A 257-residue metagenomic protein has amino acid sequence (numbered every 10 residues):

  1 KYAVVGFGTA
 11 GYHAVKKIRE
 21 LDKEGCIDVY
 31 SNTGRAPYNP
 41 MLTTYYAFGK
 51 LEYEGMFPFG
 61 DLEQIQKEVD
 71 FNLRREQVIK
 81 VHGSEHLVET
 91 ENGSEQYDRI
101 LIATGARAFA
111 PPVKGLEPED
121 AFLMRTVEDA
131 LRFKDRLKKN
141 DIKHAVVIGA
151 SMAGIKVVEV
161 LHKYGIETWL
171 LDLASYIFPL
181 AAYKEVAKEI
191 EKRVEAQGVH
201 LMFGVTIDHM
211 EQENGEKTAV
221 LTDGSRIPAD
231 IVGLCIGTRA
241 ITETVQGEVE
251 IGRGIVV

Functional and structural regions predicted by a protein language model:
K1, R75, K139-H144, G204: Phosphate-coordination loops involved in phosphoryl transfer and adenosine-cofactor binding
K1-D70, V158-A181: Beta1-alpha1 glycine-rich phosphate/pyrophosphate-binding loop at the start of Rossmann-like nucleotide-binding domains
G8-Y12, G34, A106-A108, E128 (+3 more regions): Residue-level detector of alpha-helix initiation sites
R75-H86, F203-G215: A conserved short coil-to-beta-strand element within the FAD-binding core of flavoproteins
T90-R99, T222-I231: Core beta-strand elements of the Rossmann-like FAD/NAD(P) dinucleotide-binding domain in flavoenzyme oxidoreductases
T104-Y164: Glycine-rich dinucleotide-binding loop and its adjacent helix/turn
E117-K138, T218, R226-V257: FAD-site-proximal beta/loop scaffold in flavoenzymes
H144-A145, M152-E211: Rossmann-like dinucleotide-binding cores of NAD(P)H-dependent redox enzymes
